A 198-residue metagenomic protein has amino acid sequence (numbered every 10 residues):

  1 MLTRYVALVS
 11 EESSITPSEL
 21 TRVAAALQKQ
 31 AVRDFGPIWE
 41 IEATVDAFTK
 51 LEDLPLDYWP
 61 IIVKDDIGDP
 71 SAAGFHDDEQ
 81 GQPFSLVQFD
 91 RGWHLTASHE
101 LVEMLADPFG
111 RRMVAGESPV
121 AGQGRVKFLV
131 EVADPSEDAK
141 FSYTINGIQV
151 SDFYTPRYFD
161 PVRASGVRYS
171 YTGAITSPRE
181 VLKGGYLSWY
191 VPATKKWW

Functional and structural regions predicted by a protein language model:
M1-L20: Fold-level signature of zinc-dependent metallopeptidase catalytic domains
T16-A47: Zn2+-dependent metallopeptidase catalytic core
P17-A24, D90-S98: Solvent-exposed, acidic/flexible segments
G36-D53, R111, A115-V120, G124: Short glycine-rich, low-complexity/disordered patches
A43-S71: Short, well-ordered secondary-structure micro-motifs within conserved domains or adaptor modules
E52-P55, D77-Q80, E100: Extracellular/periplasmic catalytic domains that process cell-envelope and extracellular macromolecules
D65-S71, F75-E79, P83-G92, P108-W198: Metalloprotease/metallohydrolase-associated module, dominated by Zn2+-dependent proteases
L95-D107: Active-site recognition of the HExxH zinc-binding catalytic motif
